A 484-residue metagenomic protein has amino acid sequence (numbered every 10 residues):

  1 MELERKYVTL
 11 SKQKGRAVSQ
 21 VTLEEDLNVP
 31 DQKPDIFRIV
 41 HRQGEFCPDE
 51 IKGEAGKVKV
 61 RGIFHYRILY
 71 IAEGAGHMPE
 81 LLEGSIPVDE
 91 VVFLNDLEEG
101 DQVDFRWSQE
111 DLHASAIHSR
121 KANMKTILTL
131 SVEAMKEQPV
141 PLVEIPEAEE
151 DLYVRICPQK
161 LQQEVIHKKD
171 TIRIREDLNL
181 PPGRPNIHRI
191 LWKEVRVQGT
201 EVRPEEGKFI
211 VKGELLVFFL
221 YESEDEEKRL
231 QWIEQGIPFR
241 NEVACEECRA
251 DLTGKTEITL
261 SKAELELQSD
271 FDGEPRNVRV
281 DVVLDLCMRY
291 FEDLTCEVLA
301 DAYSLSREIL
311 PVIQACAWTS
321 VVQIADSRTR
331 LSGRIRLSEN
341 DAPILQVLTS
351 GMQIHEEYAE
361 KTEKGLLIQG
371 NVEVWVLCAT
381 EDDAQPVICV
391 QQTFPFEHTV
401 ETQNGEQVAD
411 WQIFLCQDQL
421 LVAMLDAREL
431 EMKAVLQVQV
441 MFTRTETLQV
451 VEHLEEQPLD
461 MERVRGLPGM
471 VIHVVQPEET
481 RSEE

Functional and structural regions predicted by a protein language model:
M1-E483: Viral structural modules
